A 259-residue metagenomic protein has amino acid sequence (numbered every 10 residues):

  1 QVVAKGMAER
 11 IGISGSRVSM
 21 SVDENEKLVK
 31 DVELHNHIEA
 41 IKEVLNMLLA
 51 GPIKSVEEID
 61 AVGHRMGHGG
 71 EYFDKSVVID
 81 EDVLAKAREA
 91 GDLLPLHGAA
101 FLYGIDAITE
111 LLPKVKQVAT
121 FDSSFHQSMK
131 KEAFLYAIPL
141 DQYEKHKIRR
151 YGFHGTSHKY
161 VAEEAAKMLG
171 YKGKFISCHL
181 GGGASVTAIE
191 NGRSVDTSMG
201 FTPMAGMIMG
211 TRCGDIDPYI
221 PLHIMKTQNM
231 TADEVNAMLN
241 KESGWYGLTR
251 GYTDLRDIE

Functional and structural regions predicted by a protein language model:
Q1-L34, G200: Short glycine-rich, Thr/Ser-proximal phosphate-binding strand/loop in the N-terminal lobe of ATP-dependent enzymes
E24-R65: Glycine-rich, N-terminal phosphate-binding loop and its surrounding beta-alpha-beta segment
H35-E39, V78, D82, A99-Y103 (+7 more regions): Conserved active-site and cofactor/substrate-binding residues in soluble primary-metabolism enzymes
L48-H97, V118, F125-A133: Short beta-strand-loop/turn "lid" adjacent to the catalytic site in phosphate-handling enzymes
V56, L112-K114, S185: Non-transmembrane, aqueous-exposed alpha-helical and coiled segments at domain scale
G63-R65, V118-F121, I176-G183: Short beta-strand segments
F125-T227: Glycine-rich phosphate-binding loop of actin/hexokinase-like ATP-binding domains
T227-E259: A mobile "lid/hinge" subdomain adjacent to the ATP/sugar-phosphate binding pocket shared across diverse ATP-dependent
